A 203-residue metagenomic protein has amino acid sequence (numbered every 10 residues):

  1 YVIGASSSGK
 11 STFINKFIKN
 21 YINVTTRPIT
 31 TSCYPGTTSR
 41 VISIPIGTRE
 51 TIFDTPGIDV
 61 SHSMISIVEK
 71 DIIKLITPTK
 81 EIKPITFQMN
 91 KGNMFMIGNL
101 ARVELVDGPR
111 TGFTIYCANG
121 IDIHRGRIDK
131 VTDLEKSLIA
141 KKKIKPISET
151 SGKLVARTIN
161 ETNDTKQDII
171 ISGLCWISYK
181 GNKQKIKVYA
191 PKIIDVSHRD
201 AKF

Functional and structural regions predicted by a protein language model:
V2: Hydrophobic anchor at the beta1->P-loop junction of P-loop NTPases
S6: The conserved Walker
G9-K10, S61: Flexible loop/turn segments at secondary-structure boundaries
S11-T26: A conserved segment at the C-terminal end of the G1
T25-F203: Helix-rich effector regions associated with P-loop NTPase G domains
